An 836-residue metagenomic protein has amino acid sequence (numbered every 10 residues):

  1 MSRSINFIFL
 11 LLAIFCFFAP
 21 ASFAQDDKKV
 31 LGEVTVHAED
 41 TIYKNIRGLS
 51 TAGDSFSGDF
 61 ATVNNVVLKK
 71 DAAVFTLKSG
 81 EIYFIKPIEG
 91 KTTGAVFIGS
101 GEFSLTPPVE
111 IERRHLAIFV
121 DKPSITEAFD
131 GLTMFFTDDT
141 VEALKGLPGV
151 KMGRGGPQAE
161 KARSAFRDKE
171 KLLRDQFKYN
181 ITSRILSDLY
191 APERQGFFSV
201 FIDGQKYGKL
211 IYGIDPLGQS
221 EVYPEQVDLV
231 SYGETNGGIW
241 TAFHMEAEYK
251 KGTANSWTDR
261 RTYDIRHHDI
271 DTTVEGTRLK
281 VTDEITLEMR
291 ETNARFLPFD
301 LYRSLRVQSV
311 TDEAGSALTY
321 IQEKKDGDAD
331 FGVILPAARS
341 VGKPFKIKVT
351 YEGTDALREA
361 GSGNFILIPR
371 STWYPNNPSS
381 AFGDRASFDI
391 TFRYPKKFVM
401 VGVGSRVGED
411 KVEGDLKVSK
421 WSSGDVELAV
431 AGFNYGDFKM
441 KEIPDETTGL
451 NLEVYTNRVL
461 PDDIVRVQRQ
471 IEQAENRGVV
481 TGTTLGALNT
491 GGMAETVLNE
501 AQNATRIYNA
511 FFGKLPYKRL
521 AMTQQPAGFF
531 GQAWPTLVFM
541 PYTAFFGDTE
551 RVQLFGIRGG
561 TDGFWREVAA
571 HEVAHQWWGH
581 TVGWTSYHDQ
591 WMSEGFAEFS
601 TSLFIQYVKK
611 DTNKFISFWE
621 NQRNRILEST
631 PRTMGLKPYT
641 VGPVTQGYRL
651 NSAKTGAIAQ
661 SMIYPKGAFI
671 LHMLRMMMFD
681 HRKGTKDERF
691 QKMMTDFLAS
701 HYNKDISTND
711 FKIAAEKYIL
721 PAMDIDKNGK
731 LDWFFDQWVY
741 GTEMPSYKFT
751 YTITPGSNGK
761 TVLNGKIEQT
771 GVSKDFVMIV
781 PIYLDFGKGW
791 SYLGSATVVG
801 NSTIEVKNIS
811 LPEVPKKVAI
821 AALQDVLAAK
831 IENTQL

Functional and structural regions predicted by a protein language model:
A24-K280, P378-F382, D732-Q737: N-terminal, polar/Ser/Thr-rich
V63-V66, A72-T76, G80-F135, S256-W257 (+5 more regions): Solvent-exposed beta-strand/loop surfaces of large extracellular or lumenal domains
E246-E284, E288-N293, D300-S304, S379-A570 (+1 more regions): Hydrophobic helix-coil surface modules that form long, contiguous segments used for peptide/substrate interaction
T253-T258, V341, T350-F392, Q824-L836: Glycine/proline-rich low-complexity spacer/linker segments in large multi-domain proteins
E291, V480, T484, P516 (+3 more regions): Amphipathic alpha-helical substructures
R295-L297, R303-A314, K686, K727-N728 (+1 more regions): Beta-strand-rich binding/interaction modules
Q502, I507, G556-L627: Zinc-dependent metallopeptidase catalytic helix centered on the HExxH motif and its immediate flanking segment
E594, E598-M673, M677, Y702: Acidic/His/Gly-enriched intrinsically disordered linker/tail segments that often contain short helix/coil "MoRF-like"
